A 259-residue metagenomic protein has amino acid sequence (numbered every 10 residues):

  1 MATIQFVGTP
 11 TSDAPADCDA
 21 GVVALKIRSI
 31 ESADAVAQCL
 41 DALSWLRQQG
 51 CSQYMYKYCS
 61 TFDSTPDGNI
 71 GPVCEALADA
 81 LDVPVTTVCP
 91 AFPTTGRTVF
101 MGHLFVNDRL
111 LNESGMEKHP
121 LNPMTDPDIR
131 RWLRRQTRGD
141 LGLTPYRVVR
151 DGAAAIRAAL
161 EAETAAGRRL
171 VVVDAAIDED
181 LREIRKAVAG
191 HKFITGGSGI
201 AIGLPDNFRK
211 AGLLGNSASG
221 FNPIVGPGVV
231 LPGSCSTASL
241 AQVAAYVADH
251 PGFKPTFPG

Functional and structural regions predicted by a protein language model:
M1-A24: N-terminal glycine-rich anion-binding loops that anchor highly charged ligand groups
A2, D19, E31-A35, L43-L181: Cap/lid and interdomain-hinge subdomains that line or gate substrate/regulatory clefts in soluble alpha/beta enzymes
P10-D13, T94-G96, I200-G203: Short gly/pro/ser/thr-enriched loop/turn and capping motifs at secondary-structure boundaries
A20-K26, M55, T87-C89, L170-D174 (+3 more regions): Structural motif
R47, E163-A165, R169-G215: …; additionally, a secondary subgroup of soluble metalloenzymes is captured
Q53, D140-R147, L170-V172, F193-G197 (+2 more regions): Flexible, glycine/charged-enriched surface loops at secondary-structure junctions
V73, E183-A187, Q242-A245: A short acidic, amphipathic alpha-helical/loop segment
G220-V225, V230-G259: A glycine- and small/hydrophobic-rich beta-loop-beta segment that serves as a flexible "lid/hinge" or phosphate-binding
